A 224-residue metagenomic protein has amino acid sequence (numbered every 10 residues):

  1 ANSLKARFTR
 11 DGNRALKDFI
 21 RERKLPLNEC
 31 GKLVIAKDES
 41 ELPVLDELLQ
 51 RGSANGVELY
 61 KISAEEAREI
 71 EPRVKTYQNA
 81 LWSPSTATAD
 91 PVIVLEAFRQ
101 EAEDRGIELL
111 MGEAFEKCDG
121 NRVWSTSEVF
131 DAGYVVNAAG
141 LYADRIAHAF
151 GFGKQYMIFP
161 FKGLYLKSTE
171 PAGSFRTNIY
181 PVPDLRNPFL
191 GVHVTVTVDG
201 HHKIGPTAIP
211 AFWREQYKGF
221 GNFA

Functional and structural regions predicted by a protein language model:
A1-E66, I70, Y77, G191-V192 (+3 more regions): Dinucleotide-binding Rossmann-like beta1-alpha1 core, especially the glycine-rich loop that anchors the ADP
R7, L48-Q50, K75-T76, E96 (+3 more regions): Short, glycine/charged-enriched secondary-structure capping and boundary segments
P26, E58, E108, G153-Q155: Short coil/loop linkers at secondary-structure junctions
D38-E39, E71, N121, L166: Short Asp/Glu-rich motifs
A80-Y134, A138-R145: Helical element adjacent to the flavin cofactor pocket in flavoenzyme catalytic cores
C118, W124-F223: Flavin-dependent oxidoreductases
